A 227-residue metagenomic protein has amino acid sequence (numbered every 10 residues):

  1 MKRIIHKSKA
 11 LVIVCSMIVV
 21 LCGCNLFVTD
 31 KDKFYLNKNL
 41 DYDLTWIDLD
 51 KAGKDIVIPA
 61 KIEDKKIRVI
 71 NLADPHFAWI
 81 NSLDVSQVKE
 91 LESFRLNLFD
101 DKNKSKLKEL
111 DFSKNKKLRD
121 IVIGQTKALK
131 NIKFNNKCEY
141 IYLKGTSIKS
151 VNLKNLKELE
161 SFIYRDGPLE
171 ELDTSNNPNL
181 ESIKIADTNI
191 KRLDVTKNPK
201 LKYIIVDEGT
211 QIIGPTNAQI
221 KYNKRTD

Functional and structural regions predicted by a protein language model:
K2-R95, D100-K116, D120-K127, K133-E139 (+3 more regions): N-terminal capping/linker segments that flank leucine-rich repeat
L11-I13, L107, L143, Y164 (+2 more regions): Generic hydrophobic alpha-helical membrane-segment signal
K104-L107, L129, I148, L169 (+1 more regions): Surface-exposed loop/turn positions within long extracellular repeat scaffolds, especially the passenger domains
L110, V151, L172, L193: Acidic/charged coordination and interface sites in well-structured regions
Y140-K149, K154-E170, N177: Eukaryotic tandem repeat interaction scaffolds
K157, P178, K184-K191, P199-I204: Signal peptide-directed secreted proteins
